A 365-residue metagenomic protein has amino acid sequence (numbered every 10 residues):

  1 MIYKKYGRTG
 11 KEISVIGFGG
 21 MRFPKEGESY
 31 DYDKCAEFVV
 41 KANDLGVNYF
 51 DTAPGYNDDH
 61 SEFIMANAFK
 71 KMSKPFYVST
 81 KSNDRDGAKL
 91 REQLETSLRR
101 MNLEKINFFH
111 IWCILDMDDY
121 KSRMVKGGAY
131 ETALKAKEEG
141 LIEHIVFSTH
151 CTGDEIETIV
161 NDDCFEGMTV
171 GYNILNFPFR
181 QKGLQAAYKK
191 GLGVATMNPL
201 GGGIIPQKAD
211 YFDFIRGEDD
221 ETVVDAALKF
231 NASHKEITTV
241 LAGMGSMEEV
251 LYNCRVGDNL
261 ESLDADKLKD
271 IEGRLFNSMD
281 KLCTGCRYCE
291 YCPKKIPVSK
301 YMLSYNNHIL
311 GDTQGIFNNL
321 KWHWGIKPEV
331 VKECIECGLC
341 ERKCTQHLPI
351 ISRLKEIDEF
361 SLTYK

Functional and structural regions predicted by a protein language model:
M1-F76: N-terminal binding-site loop/beta-alpha segment at the start of enzyme catalytic domains that lines or forms
Y6, F18, A42, F50 (+12 more regions): Conserved, mostly hydrophobic/aromatic
G19, A53, F109-W112, S148 (+3 more regions): Conserved residues at the C-terminal ends of beta-strands
E26-G27, V40, R85-T196, E218-D219 (+1 more regions): Glycine/proline-rich, positively charged, aromatic-decorated active-site loop/lid region on the catalytic face
D33-K34, K41-N43, N48, N67 (+2 more regions): Structured C-terminal cap/extension of enzyme domains
Y49-G55, S79-T80, E143-F147, G167-G171 (+2 more regions): Short catalytic-loop micro-motif centered on adjacent basic/acidic residues
Y56, F69-A88, W112-L115: Structural motif corresponding to the early beta-alpha repeats
E62-T80, A129-G140, T196: Alpha-helix-loop-beta-strand connector modules within alpha/beta enzyme cores
